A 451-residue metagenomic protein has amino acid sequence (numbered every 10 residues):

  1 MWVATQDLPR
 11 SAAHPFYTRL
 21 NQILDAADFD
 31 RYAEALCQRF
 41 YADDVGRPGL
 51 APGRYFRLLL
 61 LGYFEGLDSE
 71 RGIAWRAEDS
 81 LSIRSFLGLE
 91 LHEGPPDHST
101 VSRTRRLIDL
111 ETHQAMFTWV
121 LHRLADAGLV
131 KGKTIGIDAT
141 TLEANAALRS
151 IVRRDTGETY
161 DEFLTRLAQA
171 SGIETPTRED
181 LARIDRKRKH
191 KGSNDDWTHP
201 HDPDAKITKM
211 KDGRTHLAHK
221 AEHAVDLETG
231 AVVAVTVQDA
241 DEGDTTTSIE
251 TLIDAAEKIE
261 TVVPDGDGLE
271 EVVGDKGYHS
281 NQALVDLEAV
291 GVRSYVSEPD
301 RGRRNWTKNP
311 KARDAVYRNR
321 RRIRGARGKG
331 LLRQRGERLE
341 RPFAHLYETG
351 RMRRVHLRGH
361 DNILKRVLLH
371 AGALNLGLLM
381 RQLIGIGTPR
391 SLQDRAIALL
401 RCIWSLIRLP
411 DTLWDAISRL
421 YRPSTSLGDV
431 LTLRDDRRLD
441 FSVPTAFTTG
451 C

Functional and structural regions predicted by a protein language model:
M1-A12: Generic start-of-chain signal for non-secretory N-termini
R10-L60, E65: Basic, short loop/linker segments at the boundary and entry of helix-turn-helix/winged-helix-like folds
R39-D43, Y55-G62, V232-Q238, G268 (+1 more regions): Glycine- and acidic
R47-G49, L110, N362: Conserved, non-catalytic sequence blocks in retroelement Pol enzymes and Pol-derived host proteins
A51, W75-E78, L87-V292, S297-P299 (+4 more regions): Polybasic low-complexity intrinsically disordered regions
L67-A77: Short, charged amphipathic recognition helices of the HTH superfamily and cognate SANT/SANTA-like modules
S171-E174, G277-D361, G387, C451: Helix-centered, glycine/charged polyanion-binding patches within enzymatic domains that contact phosphate-containing
D239-T245, K329-L427, R434-D436, T445-C451: Basic, amphipathic alpha-helical segments enriched in Lys/Arg and hydrophobic/aromatic residues
